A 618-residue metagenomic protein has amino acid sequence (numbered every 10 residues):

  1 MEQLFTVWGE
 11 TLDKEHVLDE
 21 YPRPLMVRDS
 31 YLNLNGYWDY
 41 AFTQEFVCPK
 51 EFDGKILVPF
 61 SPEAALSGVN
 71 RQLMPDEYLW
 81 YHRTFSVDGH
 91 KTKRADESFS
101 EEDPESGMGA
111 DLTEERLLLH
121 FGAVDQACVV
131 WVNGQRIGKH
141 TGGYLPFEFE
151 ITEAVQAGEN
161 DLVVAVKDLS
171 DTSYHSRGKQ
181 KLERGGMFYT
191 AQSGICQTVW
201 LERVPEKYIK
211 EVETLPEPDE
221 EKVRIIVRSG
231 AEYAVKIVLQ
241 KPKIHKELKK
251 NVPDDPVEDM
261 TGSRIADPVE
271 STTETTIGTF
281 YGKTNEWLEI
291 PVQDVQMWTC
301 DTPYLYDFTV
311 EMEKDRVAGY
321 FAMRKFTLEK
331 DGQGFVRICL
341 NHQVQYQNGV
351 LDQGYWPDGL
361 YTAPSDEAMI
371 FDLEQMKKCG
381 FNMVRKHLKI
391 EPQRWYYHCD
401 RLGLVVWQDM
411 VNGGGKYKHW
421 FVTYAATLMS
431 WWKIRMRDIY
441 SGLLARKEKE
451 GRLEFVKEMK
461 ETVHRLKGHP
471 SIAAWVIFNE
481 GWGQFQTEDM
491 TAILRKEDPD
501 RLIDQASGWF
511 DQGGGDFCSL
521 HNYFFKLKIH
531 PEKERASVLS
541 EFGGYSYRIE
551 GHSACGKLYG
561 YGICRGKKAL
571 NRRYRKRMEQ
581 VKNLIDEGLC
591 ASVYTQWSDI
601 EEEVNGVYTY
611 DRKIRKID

Functional and structural regions predicted by a protein language model:
M1-Y31: N-terminal pre-domain segments of enzymes
E2, G9, D39-T43, R71 (+7 more regions): Accessory beta-strand-rich segments of carbohydrate-active enzymes
N35-V58: Predominantly extracellular/luminal regions of secreted and cell-surface proteins, especially disulfide-bonded
A65-S86, E115-F121, Q126-V132, G138 (+11 more regions): Active-site-adjacent substrate/metal-binding segments within catalytic domains of carbohydrate-active enzymes
T113-R116, P218-I226: Short coil/turn motif common to extracellular beta-sandwich-like domains
F121, V223-G230, H342: Aromatic/hydrophobic beta-strand junction motif of beta-rich domains
E153-E159, R228-D255, I265-D331: Extended acidic/polar, glycine-enriched regions that form or flank non-catalytic beta-rich accessory modules
M383-K616: Substrate-binding/catalytic cleft of secreted carbohydrate-active enzymes, primarily glycoside hydrolases
